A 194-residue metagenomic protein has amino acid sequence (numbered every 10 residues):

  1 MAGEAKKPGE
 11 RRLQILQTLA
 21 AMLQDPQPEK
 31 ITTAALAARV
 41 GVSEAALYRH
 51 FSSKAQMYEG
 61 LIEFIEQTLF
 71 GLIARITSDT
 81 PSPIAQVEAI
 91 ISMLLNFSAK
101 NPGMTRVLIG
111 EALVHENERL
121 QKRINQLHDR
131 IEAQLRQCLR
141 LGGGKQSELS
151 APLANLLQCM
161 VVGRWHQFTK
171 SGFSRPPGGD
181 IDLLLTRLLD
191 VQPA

Functional and structural regions predicted by a protein language model:
M1-R39, Q56-E59, T68: Basic, helix-initiating cap at the start of DNA-binding domains
R11, K54, L61, I65 (+6 more regions): Hydrophobic/aromatic residues within well-ordered alpha-helical segments
T32, R106-L108, T169-K170, P177: Short, hydrophobic secondary-structure boundary micro-motifs
G41-F51: Short hydrophobic/aromatic patch on the recognition helix
G60, A74-K100, K145, S150-L157: Hydrophobic alpha-helical connector segments
Q67-F70, A74, E118-G144, A151-N155 (+1 more regions): Amphipathic alpha-helical packing segments from all-alpha helical-bundle domains
N96-K100, Q137, L141, A154-R175 (+1 more regions): Amphipathic C-terminal alpha-helical segment
S98-R119: Amphipathic alpha-helical segments used for helix-helix packing
